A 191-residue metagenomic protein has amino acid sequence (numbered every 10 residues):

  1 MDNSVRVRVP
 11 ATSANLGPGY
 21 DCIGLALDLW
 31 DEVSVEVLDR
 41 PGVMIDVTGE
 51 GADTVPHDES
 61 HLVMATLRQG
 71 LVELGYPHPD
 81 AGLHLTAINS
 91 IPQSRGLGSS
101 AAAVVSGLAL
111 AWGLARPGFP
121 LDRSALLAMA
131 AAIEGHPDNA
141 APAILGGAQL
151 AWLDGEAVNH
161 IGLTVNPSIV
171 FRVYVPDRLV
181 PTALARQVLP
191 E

Functional and structural regions predicted by a protein language model:
M1-R95, G113, F119: ATP-binding N-lobe of GHMP and related small-molecule kinases
P18-I23, D28, S100-A102, A140-A143 (+1 more regions): Short, electropositive, low-hydrophobicity segments enriched in small/polar residues
L25-L29, M64-L67, V104-S106, Q149 (+2 more regions): Short, low-complexity, polar/charged sequence segments that are solvent-exposed and flexible
L29, L97-F119, I144-G146: DPxDG-like acidic metal-binding loop motif
M64-R68, V105-W112, L127, A131 (+1 more regions): Predominant activation on well-ordered alpha-helical scaffold segments within soluble catalytic domains
S90-A102, D138: Gly/Ser-rich catalytic serine loop of serine hydrolases
F119-E191: ATP-dependent small-molecule kinase catalytic core of the GHMP/sugar-kinase superfamily and closely related
